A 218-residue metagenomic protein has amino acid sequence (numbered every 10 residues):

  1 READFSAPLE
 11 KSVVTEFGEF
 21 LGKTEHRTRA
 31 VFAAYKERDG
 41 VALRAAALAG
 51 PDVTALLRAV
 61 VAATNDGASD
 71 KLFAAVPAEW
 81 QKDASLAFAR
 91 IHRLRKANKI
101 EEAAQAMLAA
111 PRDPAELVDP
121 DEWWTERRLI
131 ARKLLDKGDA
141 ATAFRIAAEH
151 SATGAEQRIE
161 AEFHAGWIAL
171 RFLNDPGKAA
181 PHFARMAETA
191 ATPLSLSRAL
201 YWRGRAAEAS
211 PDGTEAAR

Functional and structural regions predicted by a protein language model:
R1-R218: Alpha-helical solenoid repeat scaffolds
